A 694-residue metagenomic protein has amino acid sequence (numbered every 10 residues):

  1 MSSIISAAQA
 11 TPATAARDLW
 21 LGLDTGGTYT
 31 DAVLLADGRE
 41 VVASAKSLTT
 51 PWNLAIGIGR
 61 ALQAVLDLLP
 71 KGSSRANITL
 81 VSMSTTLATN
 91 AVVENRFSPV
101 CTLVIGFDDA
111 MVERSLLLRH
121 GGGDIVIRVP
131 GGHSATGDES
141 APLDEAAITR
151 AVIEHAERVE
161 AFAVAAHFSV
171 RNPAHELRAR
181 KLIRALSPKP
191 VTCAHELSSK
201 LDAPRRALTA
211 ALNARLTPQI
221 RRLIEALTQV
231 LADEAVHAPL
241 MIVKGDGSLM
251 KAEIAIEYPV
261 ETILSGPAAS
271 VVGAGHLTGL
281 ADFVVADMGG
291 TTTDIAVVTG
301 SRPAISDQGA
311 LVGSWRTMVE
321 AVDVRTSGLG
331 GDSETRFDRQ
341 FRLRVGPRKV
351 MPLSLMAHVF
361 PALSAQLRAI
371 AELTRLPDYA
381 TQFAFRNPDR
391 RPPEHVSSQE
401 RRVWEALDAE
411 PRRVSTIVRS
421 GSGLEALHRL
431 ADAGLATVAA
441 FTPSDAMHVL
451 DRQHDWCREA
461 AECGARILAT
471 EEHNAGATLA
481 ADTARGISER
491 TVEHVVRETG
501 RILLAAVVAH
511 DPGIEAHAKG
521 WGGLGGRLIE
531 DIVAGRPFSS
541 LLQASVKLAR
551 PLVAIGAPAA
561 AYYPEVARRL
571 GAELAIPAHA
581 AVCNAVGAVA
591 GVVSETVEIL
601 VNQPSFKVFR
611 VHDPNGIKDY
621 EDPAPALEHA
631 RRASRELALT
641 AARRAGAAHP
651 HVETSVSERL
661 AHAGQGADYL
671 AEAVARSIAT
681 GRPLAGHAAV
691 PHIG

Functional and structural regions predicted by a protein language model:
S2-G694: N-terminally biased helix-coil "hinge/interface" segments that flank
